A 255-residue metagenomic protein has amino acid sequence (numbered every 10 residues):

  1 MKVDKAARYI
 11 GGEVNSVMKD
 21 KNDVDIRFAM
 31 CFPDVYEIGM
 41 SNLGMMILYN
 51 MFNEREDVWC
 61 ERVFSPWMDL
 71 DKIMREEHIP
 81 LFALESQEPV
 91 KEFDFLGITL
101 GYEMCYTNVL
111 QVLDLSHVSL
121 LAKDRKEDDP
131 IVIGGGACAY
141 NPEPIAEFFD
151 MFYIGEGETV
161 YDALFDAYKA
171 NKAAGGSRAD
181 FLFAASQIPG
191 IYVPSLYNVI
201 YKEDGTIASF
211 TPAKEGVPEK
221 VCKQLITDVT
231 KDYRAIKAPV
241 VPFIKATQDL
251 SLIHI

Functional and structural regions predicted by a protein language model:
M1-D23, M74-F82: Short N-terminal or domain-adjacent regulatory/targeting segments
K21-F28, K91-D94, A246-L250: A short, charged/proline- and glycine-enriched loop that marks the coil->beta-strand transition at the N-terminal
I26-Y36: Nucleotide-activated donor-dependent transferases that construct or modify glycoconjugates
G39-N50, V90-E92: Low-complexity, highly charged intrinsically disordered N-terminal segments that act as targeting/localization
R55-V58: Long C-terminal interaction/binding lobes of large macromolecular proteins
S65-K214: Glycine-rich beta-alpha loop elements in corrinoid/cobalamin-binding modules across cobalamin-dependent enzymes
C222-S251: Glycine-rich phosphate/pyrophosphate-binding loop and adjacent beta-alpha nucleotide/cofactor-binding cores
I253-I255: Conserved small/polar residues in nucleotide/adenosyl-binding loops
